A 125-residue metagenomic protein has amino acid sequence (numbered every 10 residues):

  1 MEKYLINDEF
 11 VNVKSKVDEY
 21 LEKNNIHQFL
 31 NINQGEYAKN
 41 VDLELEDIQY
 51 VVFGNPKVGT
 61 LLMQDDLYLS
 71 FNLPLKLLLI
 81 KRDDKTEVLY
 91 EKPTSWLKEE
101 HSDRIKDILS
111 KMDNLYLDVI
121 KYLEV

Functional and structural regions predicted by a protein language model:
M1-Q28: Terminal, regulation- and interaction-focused segments at domain boundaries
S15-K16, N33, D65, L115: Short Gly/charged-rich anion-binding patches and loops
F29-L75: Compact, glycine-rich, soluble single-domain proteins
L75-S102: Beta-strand/loop substructures that line and gate deep hydrophobic ligand-binding cavities in soluble
E99-V125: Well-ordered alpha/beta subsegment
